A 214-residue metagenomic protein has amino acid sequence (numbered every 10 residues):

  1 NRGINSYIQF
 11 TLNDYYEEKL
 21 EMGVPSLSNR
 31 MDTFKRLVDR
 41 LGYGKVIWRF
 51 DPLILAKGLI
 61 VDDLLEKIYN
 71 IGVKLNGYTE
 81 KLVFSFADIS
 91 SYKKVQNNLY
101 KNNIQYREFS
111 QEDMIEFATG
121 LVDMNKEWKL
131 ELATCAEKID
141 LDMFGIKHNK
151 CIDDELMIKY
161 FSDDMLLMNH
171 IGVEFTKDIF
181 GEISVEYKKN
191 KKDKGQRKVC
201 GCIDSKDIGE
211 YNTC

Functional and structural regions predicted by a protein language model:
N1-G120, M124: Conserved AdoMet/S-adenosylmethionine-binding subsite of the radical SAM
Q111-C214: C-terminal accessory extensions appended to soluble enzyme cores
